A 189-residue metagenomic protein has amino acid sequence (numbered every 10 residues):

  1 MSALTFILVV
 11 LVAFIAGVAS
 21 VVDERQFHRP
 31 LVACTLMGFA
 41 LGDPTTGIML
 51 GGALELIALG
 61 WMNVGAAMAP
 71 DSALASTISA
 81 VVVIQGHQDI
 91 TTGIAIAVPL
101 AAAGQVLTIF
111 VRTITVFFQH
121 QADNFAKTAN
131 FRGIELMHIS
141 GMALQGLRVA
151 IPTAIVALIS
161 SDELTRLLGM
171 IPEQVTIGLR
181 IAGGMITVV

Functional and structural regions predicted by a protein language model:
M1-A69, A73: Hydrophobic transmembrane alpha-helices
M1-I7, M37-I48, V82-P99, E163-M170: Helix-coil boundary and interhelical linker segments in multi-pass alpha-helical membrane proteins
S2-F6, E24-H28, V32, P44 (+5 more regions): Hydrophobic, aromatic-rich alpha-helical transmembrane segments and their membrane-interface anchor motifs
T5, V12-I15, A69-G86, T91 (+3 more regions): Transmembrane alpha-helical segments and their short flanking loops that form helix-hairpins/helix-helix interfaces
L8, L50-G51, A182-V189: Transmembrane alpha-helical segments of multi-pass small-molecule transport proteins
A16-S20, G42, L54, A58 (+4 more regions): Membrane-water interface at transmembrane helix exits
G52-Q121: Hydrophobic, small-residue-rich transmembrane alpha-helices and their short perimembrane loops in multi-pass membrane
G93-T187: Helix-loop-helix junctions within the multi-pass membrane cores of secondary transporters/permeases
